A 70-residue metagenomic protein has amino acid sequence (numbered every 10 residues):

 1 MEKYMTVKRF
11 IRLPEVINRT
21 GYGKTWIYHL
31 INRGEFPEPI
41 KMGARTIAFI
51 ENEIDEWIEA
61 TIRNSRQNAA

Functional and structural regions predicted by a protein language model:
E2-W26, I31, E53-R63: Polyanion-binding surface elements
F10, T46-A48: Short aromatic/hydrophobic contact patches that present stacked aromatics for nucleic-acid/ligand binding
R33-I40: Short, solvent-exposed alpha-helical "recognition" segments
I40-T46: Short Lys/Arg-enriched helix C-cap and helix-to-coil transition segments that create basic nucleic-acid-contact patches
R63-A70: C-terminal secondary-structure termini that scaffold catalytic or DNA-interacting sites
